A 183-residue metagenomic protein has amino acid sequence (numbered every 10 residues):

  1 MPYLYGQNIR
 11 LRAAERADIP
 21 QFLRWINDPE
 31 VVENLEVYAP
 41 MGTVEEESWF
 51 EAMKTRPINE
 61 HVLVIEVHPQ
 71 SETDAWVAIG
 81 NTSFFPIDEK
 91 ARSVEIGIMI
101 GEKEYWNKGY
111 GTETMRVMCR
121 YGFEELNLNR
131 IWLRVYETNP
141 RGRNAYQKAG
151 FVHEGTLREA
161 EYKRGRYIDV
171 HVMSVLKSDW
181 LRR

Functional and structural regions predicted by a protein language model:
M1-S48, D179-R183: A short, well-structured alpha-helix characteristic of acyl/acetyltransferase catalytic modules
A39-Y105, L176-W180: Acetyl-CoA-dependent GNAT
E89, G111, M115, R166: Short, conserved glycine- and acidic-residue-centered signature motifs in active-site or ligand-binding loops
N107-Y121, P140-K148: Conserved acetyl-CoA-binding loop-helix of GNAT-fold acetyltransferases
E124-R134: Conserved GNAT acetyl-CoA-binding A-motif
W132-V135, V152-I168: Conserved catalytic-core motifs of GNAT/GCN5-like acyltransferases
Y146, F151, M173: Conserved active-site tyrosine of GNAT-family acetyltransferases
R164-R183: Terminal substrate-recognition subdomain of acyl/acetyltransferases
